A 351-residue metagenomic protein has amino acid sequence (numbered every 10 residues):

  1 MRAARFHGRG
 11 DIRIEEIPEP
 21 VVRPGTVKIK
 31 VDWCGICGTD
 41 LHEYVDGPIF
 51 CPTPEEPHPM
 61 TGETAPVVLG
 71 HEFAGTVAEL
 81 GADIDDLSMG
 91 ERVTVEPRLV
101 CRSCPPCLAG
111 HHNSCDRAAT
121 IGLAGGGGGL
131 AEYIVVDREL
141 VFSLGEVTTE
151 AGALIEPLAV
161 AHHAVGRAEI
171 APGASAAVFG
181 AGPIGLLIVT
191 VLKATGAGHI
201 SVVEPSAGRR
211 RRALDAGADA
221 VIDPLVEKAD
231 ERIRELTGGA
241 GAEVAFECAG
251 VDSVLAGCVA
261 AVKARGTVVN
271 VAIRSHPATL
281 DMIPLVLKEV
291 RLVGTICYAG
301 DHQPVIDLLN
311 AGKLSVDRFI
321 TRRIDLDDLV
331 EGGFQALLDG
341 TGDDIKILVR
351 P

Functional and structural regions predicted by a protein language model:
P20-C34, I49-P105, L140, G145-V147: Glycine-rich beta-strand-centered segment in the early N-terminal region that forms part of a ligand/cofactor-binding
G47, S206, R274, Y298: Residues in the short beta-alpha loop(s) of Rossmann-like NAD(P)-binding domains
P57-H71, L99-F179: NAD(P)H dinucleotide-binding glycine-rich loop of Rossmann-like/cofactor-binding domains, especially the beta1-alpha1
E139, E146-V226, E231: Mid-domain Rossmann-like dinucleotide-binding core that forms the NAD(H)/NADP(H) cofactor-binding site
A168, R211-R291, G332, D343: Glycine-rich cofactor phosphate-binding loops and adjacent beta1-alpha1 units of small-molecule cofactor enzyme domains
A256-A260, A299-P351: C-terminal hydrophobic helical "lid"/dimerization subdomain of Rossmann-like NAD(P)H-dependent oxidoreductases
